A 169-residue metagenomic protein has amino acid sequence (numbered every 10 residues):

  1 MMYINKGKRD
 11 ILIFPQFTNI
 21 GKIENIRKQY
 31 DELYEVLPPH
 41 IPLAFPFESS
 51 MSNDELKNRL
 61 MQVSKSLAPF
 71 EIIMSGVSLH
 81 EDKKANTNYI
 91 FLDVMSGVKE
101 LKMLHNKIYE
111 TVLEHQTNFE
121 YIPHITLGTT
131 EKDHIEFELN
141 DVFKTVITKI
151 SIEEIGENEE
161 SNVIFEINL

Functional and structural regions predicted by a protein language model:
M1-L169: Histidine-dependent nucleotide/RNA phosphoesterase domain, centered on the 2H-phosphoesterase fold with its duplicated
